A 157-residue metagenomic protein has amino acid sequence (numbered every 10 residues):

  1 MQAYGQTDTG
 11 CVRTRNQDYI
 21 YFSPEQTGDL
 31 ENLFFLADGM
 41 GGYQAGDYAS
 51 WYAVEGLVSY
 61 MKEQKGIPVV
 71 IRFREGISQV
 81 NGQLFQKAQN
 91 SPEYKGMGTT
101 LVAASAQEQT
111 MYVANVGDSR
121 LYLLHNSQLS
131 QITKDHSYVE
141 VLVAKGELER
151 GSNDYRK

Functional and structural regions predicted by a protein language model:
M1-K157: PP2C/PPM-type serine/threonine phosphatase catalytic domain
